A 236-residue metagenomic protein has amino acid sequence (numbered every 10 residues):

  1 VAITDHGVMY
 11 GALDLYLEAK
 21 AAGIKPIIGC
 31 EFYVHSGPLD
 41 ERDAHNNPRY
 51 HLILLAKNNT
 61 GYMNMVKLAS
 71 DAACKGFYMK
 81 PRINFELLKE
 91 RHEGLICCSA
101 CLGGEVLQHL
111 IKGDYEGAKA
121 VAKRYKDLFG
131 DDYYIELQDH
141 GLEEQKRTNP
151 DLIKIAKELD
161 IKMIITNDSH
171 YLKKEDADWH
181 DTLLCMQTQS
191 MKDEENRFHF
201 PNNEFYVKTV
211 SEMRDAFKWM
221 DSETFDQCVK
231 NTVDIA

Functional and structural regions predicted by a protein language model:
V1-A236: Phosphodiester-processing cores and adjacent nucleic acid-binding clamps
